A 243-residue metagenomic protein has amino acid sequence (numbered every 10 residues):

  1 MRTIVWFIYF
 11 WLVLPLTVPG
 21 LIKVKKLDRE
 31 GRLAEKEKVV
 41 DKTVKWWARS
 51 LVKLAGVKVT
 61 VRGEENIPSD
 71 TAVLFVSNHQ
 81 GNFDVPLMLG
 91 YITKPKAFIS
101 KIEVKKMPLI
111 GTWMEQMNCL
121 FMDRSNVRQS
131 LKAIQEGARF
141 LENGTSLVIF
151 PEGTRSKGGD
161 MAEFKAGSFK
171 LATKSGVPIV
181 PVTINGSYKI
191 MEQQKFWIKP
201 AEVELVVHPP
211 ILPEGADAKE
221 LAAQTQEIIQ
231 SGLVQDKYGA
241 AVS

Functional and structural regions predicted by a protein language model:
M1-R29, E35-K38, K42, V59-P68 (+1 more regions): Membrane-interfacial terminal anchoring regions of lipid-handling membrane enzymes
L21-T43, K53-L54, P68-V127: Catalytic core of membrane glycerolipid acyltransferases/transacylases, capturing the structured, soluble-facing
V39, W47, D84-L87, L109 (+4 more regions): Hydrophobic alpha-helical segments typical of transmembrane helices and their membrane-interface/capping positions
A48, C119-D123, G153-T154: Short, basic, glycine/proline-bearing loop/turn elements
R49-V59: Transmembrane alpha-helices and immediately adjacent membrane-cytoplasm interface residues in multi-pass integral
G56-K58, P95, Q116, G144 (+1 more regions): A generic structural signal for alpha->beta connector loops
L131-S243: Non-catalytic C-terminal accessory region of glycerolipid acyltransferases and related lyso-lipid remodeling enzymes
